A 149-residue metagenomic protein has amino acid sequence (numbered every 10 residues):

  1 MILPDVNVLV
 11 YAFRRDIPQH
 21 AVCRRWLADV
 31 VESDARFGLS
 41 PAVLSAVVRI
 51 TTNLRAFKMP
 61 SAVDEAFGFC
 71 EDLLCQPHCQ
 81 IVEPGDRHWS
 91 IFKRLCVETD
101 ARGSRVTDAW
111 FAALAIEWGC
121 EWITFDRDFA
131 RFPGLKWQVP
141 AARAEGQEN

Functional and structural regions predicted by a protein language model:
M1-L39, L54-G68, E145-E148: Short, well-structured N-terminal submotif of metal-dependent ribonuclease cores
D5, D108, D126: Acidic active-site catalytic centers that drive phospho-/nucleotidyl reactions and related ester hydrolyses
R36, H78-Q80, K136: Conserved beta-strand segments of alpha/beta enzyme cores
G38-P41, T124-F125: Short beta-strand segments at enzyme active-site cores
L73: Ligand-binding beta-strand-loop-alpha-helix segment within the catalytic cores of soluble metabolic enzymes
C79-I123: Active-site neighborhoods of divalent-metal-dependent phosphate/nucleic-acid chemistry enzymes
A112-N149: Acidic, PIN/NYN-like endoribonuclease modules and their adjacent C-terminal/linker elements
